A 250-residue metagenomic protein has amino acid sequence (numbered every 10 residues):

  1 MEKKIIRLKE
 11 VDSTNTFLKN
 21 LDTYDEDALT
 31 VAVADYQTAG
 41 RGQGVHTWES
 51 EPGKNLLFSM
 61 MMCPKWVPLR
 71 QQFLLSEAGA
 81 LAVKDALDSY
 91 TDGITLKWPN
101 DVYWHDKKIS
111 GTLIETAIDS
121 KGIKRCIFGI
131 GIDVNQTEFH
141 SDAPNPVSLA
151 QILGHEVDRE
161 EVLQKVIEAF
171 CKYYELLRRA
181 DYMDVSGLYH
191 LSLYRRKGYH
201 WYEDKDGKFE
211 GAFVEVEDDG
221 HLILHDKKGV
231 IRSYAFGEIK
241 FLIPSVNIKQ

Functional and structural regions predicted by a protein language model:
M1-S89, E156, I231, Q250: N-terminal lobe of the biotin/lipoate ligase/transferase fold
K9, L96-W98: Short loop/edge segments at beta-strand edges and connector loops that shape dinucleotide/nucleotide cofactor-binding
E26-D27, G53, K97, G122 (+1 more regions): A generic fold-level signal
K65-P68, L74-I94, W104-Q250: Long, positively charged amphipathic alpha-helical accessory segments at protein N-termini or as interdomain linkers
